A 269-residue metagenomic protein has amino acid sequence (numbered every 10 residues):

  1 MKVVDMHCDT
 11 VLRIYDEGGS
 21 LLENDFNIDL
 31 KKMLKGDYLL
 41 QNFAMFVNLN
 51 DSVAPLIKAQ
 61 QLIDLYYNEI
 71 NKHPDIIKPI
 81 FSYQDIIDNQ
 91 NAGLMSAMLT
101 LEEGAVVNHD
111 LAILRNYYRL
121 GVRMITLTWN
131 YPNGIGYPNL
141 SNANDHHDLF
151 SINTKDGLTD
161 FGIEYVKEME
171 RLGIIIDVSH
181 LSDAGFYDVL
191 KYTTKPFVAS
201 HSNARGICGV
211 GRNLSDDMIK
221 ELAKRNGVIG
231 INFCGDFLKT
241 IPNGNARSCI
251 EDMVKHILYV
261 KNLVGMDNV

Functional and structural regions predicted by a protein language model:
M1-I152, G209-V269: N-terminal hydrophobic targeting/anchoring segments and the immediately downstream early-domain regions of hydrolases
L127, G136-Y137, N144-E221, G230-G235: Active-site core of metal-dependent hydrolases
